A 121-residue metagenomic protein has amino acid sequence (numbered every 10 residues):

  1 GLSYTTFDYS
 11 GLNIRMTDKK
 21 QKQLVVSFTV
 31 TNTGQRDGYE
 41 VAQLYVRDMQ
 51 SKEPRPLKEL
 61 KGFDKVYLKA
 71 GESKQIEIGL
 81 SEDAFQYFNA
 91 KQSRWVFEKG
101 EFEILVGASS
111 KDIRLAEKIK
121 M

Functional and structural regions predicted by a protein language model:
L2-M121: Intrinsically disordered, low-complexity Ser/Thr/Gly-rich stretches
